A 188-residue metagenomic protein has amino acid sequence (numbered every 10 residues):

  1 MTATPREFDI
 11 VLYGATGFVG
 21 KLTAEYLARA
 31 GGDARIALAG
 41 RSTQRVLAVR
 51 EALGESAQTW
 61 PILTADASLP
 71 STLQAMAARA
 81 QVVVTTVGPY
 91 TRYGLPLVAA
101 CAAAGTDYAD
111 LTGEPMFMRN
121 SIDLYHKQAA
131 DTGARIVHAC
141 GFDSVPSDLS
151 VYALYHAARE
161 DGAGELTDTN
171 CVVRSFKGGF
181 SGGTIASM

Functional and structural regions predicted by a protein language model:
F8-A30: N-terminal Rossmann NAD(P)H-binding glycine-rich loop of SDR-like oxidoreductase domains
R35-A37: Short beta-strand element of Class I
A39-T43, D66-A67: N-terminal Rossmann-fold cofactor-binding loop
V49-Q58: Short, conserved SAM-binding/catalytic segment of Class I S-adenosyl-L-methionine-dependent methyltransferases
L63-Y93: Conserved Rossmann-fold cofactor-binding substructure of NAD(P)-dependent oxidoreductases
P89, A100-R119: ADP-ribose/adenylate-binding Rossmann-like module
T112-A134: Rossmann-fold NAD(P)-binding glycine/threonine-rich loop
V137-D143, S147-M188: Conserved anion/nucleotide-ligand pocket segment
